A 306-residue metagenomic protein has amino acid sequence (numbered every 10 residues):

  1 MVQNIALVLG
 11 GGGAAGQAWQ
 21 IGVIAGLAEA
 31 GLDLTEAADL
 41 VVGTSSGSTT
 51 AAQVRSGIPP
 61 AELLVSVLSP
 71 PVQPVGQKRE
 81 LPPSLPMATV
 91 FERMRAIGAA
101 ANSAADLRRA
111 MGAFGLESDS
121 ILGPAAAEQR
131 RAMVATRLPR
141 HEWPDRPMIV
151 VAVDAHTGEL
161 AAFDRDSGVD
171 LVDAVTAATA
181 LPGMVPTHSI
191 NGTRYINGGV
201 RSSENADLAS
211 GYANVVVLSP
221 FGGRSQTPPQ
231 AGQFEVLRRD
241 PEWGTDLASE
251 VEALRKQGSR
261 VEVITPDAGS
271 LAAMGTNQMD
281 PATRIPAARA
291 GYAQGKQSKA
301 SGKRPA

Functional and structural regions predicted by a protein language model:
M1-T44, T49-A306: Patatin-like phospholipase
